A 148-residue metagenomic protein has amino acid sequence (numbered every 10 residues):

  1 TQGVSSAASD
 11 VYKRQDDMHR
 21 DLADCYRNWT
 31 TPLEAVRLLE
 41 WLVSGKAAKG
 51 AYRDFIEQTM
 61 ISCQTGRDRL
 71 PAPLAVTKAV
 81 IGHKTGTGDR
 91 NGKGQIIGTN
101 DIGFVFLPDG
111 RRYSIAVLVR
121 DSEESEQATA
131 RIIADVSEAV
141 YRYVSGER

Functional and structural regions predicted by a protein language model:
T1, A23-C25, K78: Alpha-helical hydrophobic/aromatic positions enriched in membrane-embedded helices and signal peptides
T1-A8, Y12: Single conserved hydrophobic/aromatic residue that forms the stacking wall/gate of nucleotide- or nucleobase-binding
Q15-A23, W29: Flexible, solvent-exposed loop/hinge segments and secondary-structure transition points
R27, T31-R148: Structured C-terminal helix/loop/strand segments within mature extracytoplasmic catalytic/sensor domains
